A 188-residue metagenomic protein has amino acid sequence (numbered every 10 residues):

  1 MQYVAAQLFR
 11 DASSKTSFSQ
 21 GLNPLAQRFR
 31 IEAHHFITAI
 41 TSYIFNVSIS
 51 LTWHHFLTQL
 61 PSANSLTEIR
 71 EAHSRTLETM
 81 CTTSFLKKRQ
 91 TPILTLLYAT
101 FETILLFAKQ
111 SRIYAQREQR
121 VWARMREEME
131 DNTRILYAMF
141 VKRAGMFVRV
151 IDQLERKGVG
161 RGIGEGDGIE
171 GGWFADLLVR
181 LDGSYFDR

Functional and structural regions predicted by a protein language model:
M1-R188: Extended, charged interaction scaffolds in large complex subunits
